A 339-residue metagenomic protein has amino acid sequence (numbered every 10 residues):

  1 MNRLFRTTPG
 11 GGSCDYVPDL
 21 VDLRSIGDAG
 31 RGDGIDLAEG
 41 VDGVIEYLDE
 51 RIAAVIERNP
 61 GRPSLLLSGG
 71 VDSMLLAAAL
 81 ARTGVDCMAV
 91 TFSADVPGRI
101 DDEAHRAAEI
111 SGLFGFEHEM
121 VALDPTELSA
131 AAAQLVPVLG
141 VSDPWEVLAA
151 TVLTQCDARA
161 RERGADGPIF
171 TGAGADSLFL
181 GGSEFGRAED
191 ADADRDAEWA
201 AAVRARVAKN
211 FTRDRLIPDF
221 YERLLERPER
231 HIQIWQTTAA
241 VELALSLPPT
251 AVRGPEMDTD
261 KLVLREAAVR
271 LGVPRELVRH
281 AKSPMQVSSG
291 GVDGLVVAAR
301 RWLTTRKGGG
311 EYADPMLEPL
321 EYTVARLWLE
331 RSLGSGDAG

Functional and structural regions predicted by a protein language model:
M1-C14: N-terminal auxiliary segments of SAM/dcSAM-dependent transferases
L4, D22-L271, Q286-A298, P315-A338: ATP-dependent adenylate-handling active sites, centered on carboxylate activation for C-N bond formation
P18: Condensing-enzyme catalytic core mediating Claisen C-C bond formation in acyl metabolism
P274-H280: A short alpha-helix-loop-beta-strand transition element characteristic of N-terminal alpha/beta dinucleotide-binding
S283: Catalytic cores of enzymes that engage adenine nucleotides and/or redox cofactors via long glycine-rich, Lys/Arg/His
R300-Y312: Long, compositionally biased
